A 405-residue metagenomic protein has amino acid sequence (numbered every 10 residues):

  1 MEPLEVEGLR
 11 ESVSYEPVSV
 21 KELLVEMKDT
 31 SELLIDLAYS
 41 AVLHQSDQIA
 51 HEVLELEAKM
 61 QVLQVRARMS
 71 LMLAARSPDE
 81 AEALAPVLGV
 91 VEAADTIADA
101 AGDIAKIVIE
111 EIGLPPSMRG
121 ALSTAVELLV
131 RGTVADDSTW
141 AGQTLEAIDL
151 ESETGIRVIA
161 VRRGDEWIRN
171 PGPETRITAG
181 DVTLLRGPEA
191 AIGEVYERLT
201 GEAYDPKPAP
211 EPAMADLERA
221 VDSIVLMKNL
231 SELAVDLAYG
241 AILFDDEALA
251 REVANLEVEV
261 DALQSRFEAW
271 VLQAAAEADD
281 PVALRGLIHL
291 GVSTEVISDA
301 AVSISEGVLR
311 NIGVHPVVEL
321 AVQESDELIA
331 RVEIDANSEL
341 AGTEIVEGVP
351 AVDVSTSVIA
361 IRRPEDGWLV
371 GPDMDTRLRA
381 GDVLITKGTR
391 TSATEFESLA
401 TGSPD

Functional and structural regions predicted by a protein language model:
M1-D405: Cytosolic, long alpha-helical scaffolding segments
